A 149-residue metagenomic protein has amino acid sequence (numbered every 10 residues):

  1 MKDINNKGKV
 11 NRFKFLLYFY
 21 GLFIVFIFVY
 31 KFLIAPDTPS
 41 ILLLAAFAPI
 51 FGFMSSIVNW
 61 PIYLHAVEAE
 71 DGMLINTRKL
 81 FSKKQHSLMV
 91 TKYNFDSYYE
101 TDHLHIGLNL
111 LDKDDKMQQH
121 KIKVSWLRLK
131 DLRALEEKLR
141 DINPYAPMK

Functional and structural regions predicted by a protein language model:
M1-P36: N-terminal membrane-targeting/pre-transmembrane regions
F23-I27, A48-F53: Alpha-helical transmembrane segments
F32-A48: Hydrophobic alpha-helical transmembrane segments
F51-M89: Conserved beta-hairpin
L64-E68, D96-Y99, L110-D112: Short, exposed beta-strand/loop patches in secreted or surface proteins that constitute
M73-T77, S97, G107: Short hydrophobic/aromatic-rich beta-strand segments that constitute the beta-sheet cores of beta-sandwich/beta-barrel
Q85-L104: Phosphoinositide-dependent membrane-docking surfaces
L108-K149: A membrane-cytosol interface segment of integral membrane proteins
